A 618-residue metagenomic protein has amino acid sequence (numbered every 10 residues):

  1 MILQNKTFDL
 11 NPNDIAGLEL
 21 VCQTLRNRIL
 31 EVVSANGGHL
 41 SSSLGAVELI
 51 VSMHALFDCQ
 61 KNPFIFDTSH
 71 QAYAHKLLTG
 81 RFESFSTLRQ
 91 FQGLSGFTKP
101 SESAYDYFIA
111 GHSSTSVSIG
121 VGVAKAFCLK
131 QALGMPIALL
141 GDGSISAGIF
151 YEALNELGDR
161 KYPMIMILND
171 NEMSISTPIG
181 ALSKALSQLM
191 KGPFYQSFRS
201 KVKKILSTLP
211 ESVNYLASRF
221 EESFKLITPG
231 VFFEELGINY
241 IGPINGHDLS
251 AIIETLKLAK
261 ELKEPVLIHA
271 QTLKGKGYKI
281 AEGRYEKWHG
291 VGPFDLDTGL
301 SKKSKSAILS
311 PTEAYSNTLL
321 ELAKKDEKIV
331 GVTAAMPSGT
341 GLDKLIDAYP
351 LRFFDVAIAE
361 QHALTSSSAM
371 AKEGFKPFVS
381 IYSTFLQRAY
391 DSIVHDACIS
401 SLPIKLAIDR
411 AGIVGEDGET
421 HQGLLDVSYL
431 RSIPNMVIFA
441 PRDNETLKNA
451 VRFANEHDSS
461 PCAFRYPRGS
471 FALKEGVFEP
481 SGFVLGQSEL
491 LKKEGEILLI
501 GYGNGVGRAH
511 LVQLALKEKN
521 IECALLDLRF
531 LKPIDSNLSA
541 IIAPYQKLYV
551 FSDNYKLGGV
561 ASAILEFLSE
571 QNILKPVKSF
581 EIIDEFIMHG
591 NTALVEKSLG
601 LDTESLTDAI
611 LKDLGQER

Functional and structural regions predicted by a protein language model:
M1-V32, I280-L296: Cofactor-/ligand-binding subdomain signature composed of acidic, glycine-rich, tryptophan-containing flexible loops
L18, C22, E31, L40-R160 (+4 more regions): Cofactor-binding active-site loop characterized by glycine-rich and histidine/acidic residues
R28, S43, S52, T298-K305 (+1 more regions): Nucleotide/pyrophosphate-binding catalytic subdomain
A35-H39, L140-S144, G242-L249, I381-L386 (+1 more regions): Conserved short loop/turn motifs at secondary-structure junctions
T87-S118, L129-L133, D159-K287, S301-T318 (+8 more regions): Thiamine diphosphate
P136, L140-A153, G341, F353 (+3 more regions): Extended, hydrophobic alpha-helical segments in both membrane/secreted and soluble proteins
P293-D297, I433-G476: Helix-enriched interaction subdomains in cytosolic or periplasmic regions, typified by TIR/SEFIR signaling/NADase cores
